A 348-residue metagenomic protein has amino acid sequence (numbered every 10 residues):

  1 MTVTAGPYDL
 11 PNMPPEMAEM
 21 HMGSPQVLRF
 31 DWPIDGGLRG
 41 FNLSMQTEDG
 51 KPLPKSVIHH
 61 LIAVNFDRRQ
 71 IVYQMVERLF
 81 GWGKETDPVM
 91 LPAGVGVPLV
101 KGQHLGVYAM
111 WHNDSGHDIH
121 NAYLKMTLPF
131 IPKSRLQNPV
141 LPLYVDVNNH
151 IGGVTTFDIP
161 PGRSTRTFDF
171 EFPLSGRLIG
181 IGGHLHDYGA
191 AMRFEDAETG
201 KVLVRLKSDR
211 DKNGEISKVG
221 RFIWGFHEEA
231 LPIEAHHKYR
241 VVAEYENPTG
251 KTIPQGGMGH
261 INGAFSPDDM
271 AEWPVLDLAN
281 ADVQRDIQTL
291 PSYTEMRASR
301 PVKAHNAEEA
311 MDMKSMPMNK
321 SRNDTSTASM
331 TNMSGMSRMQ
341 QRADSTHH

Functional and structural regions predicted by a protein language model:
M1-S175, G182-P317: Beta-strand-centric surfaces of beta-sandwich/beta-rich domains
N280, S326-S329: Intrinsic-disorder-associated interaction segments
M313-M318, M330-M339, A343: Composition-driven recognition of long, low-complexity, acid-poor segments enriched in small hydrophobic and small
